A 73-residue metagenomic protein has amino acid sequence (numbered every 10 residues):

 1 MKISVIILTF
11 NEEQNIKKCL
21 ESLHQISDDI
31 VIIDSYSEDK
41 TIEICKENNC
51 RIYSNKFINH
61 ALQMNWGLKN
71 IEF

Functional and structural regions predicted by a protein language model:
M1-Q25: N-proximal low-complexity "stem/linker" segments adjacent to membrane-targeting elements
I3, C50-R51: Short, conserved active-site loop motifs that form the nucleotide-linked donor/cofactor pocket
K17, D39-N48: Acidic helix N-cap motif at the loop->helix transition within catalytic regions of sugar-transfer enzymes
S22, D34-I42: A conserved acidic beta->alpha catalytic loop
I26, N48-N49: Short, structured coil segments at secondary-structure junctions
K46, L62-F73: Active-site nucleotide-sugar/metal-binding loop of Leloir-type enzymes
Y53-A61: Short, acidic/glycine-rich phosphate-metal binding loop used to engage nucleotide
